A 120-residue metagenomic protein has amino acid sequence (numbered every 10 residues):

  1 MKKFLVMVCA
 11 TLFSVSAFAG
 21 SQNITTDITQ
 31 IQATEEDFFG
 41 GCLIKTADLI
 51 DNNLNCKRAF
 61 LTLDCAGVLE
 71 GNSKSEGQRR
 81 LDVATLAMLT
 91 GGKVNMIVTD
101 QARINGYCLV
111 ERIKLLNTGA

Functional and structural regions predicted by a protein language model:
M1, A19-G20: Absolute protein N-terminus
M1-K2, C56: Generic cytosolic/nucleocytoplasmic N-terminal low-complexity/intrinsically disordered segments
K2-A10: Sec-dependent signal peptide recognition, specifically the positively charged N-region followed immediately by
S14-A17: N-terminal signal peptide c-region/cleavage motif recognized by signal peptidases
G20-A120: Exposed beta-strand/loop interface patches that mediate assembly or binding
